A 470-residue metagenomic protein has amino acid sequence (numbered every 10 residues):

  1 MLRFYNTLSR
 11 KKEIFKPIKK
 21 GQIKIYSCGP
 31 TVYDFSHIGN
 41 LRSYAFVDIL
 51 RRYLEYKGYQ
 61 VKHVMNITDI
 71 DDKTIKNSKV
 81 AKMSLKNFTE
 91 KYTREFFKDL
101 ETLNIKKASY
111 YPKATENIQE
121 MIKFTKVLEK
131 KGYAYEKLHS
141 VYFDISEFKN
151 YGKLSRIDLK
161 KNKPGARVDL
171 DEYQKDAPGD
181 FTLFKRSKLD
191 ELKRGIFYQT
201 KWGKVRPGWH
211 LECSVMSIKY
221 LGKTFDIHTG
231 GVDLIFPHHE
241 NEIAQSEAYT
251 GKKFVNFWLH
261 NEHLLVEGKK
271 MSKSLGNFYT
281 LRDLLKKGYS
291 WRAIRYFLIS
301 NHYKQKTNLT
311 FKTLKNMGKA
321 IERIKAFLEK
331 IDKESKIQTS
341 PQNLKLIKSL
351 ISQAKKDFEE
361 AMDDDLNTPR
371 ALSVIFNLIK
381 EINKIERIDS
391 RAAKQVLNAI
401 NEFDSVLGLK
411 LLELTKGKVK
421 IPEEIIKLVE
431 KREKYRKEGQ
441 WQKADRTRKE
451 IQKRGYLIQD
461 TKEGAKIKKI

Functional and structural regions predicted by a protein language model:
M1-Y33, Y44, D48, Q119-K330: Alpha-helical recognition segments enriched in aromatics with Gly/Pro capping that present substrate-recognition
S9-K12, I18-N104, D460-I467: N-terminal, positively charged nucleic-acid-binding surface of large information/translation enzymes
Q60-K62, G132-L138, L457-Q459: Short, well-structured beta-strand/strand-turn elements
I67-D71, T93-F96, K106-M121, H139-F148: Short, glycine/charge-rich beta-strand/loop segments that flank catalytic centers and engage negatively charged groups
K79-L85, S109-T115, G203: The substrate-binding groove and active-site-proximal loops of carbohydrate-active enzymes, especially glycoside
F278-I470: Structural preference for alpha-helix termini/caps and helix-kink/transition segments
